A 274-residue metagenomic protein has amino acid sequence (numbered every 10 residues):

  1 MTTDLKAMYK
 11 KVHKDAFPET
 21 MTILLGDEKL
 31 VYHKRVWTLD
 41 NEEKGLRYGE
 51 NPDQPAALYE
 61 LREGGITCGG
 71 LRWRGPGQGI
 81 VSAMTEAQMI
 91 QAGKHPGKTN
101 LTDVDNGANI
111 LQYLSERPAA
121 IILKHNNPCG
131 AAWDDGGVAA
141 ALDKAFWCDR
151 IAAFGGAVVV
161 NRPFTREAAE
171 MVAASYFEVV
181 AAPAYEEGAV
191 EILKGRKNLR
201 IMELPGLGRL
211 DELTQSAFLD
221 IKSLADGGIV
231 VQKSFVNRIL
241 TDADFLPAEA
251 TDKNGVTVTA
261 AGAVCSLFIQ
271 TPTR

Functional and structural regions predicted by a protein language model:
M1-E191, G195-R274: Active-site loops and adjacent core secondary-structure elements that bind or stabilize anionic groups
